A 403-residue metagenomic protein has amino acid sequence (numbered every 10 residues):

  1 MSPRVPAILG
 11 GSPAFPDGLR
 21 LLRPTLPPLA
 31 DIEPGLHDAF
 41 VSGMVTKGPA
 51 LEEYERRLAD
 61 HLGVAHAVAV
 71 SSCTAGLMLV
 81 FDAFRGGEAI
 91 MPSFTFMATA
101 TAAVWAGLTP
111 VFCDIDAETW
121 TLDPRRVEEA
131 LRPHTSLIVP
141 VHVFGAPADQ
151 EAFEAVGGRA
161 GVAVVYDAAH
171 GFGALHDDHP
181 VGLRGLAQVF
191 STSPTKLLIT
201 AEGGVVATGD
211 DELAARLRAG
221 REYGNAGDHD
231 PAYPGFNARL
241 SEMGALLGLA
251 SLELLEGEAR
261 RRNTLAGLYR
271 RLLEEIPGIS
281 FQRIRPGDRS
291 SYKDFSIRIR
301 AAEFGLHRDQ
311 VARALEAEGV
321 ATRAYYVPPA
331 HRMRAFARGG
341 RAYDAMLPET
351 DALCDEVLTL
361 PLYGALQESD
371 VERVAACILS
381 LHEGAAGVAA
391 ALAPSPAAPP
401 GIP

Functional and structural regions predicted by a protein language model:
M1-M44, P49, V162, P361 (+1 more regions): N-terminal "arm"/small-domain region of PLP-dependent enzymes with the aminotransferase-like
S2-S12, D82-A168, L175: PLP-dependent aminotransferase-like
G11, A102, E129, H179-V181 (+5 more regions): Short secondary-structure boundary/capping segments
G18, L51-R57, V64-A67, R125 (+5 more regions): PLP-dependent aminotransferase class I/II
M44-E88, F94, A102-A106, F112-D114 (+1 more regions): Phosphate-binding glycine-rich loop
V68, I90, V111, A163-V165 (+3 more regions): Structural detector of well-ordered beta-strand residues that form the stable sheet scaffold of enzyme domains
Y166-T200, G227-A232: Conserved active-site segment immediately N-terminal to the catalytic lysine that forms the internal aldimine
L183-A219, E242-A245: Active-site PLP attachment segment
